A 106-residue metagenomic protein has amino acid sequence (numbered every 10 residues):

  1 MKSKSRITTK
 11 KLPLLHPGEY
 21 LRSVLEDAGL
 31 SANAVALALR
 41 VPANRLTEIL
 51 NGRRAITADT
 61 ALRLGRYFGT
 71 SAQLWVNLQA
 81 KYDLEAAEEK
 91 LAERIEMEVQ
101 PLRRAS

Functional and structural regions predicted by a protein language model:
M1-T8, R104-S106: Intrinsically disordered, low-complexity and often Lys/Arg-enriched segments
S5-L30, N77: A short, Lys/Arg-rich alpha-helix, primarily the initiator
P17, S71-A72: Hydrophobic side chains within well-formed alpha-helices
D27, A38, Y67: Residues within the alpha-helical elements of helix-turn-helix
L30-E48: Short alpha-helical DNA-recognition segment
P42, R53, F68, Q79-Y82: The DNA-recognition helices of helix-turn-helix-type DNA-binding domains
R53-R66: Short, basic-rich loop-to-helix N-cap that marks the start of a DNA-contacting helix
R66, V76-S106: Short, charged recognition helix plus adjacent turn of helix-turn-helix-like nucleic-acid-binding domains
